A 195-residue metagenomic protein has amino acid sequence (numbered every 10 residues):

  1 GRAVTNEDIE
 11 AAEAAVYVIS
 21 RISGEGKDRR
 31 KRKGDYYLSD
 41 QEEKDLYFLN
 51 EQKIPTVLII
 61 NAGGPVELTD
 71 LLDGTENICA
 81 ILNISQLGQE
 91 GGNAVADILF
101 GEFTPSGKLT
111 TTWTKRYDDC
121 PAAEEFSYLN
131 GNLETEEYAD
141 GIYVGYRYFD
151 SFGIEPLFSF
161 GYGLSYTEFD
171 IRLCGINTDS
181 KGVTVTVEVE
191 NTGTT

Functional and structural regions predicted by a protein language model:
G1-T195: C-terminal non-catalytic regions of proteins with extracellular/luminal or membrane-system context
